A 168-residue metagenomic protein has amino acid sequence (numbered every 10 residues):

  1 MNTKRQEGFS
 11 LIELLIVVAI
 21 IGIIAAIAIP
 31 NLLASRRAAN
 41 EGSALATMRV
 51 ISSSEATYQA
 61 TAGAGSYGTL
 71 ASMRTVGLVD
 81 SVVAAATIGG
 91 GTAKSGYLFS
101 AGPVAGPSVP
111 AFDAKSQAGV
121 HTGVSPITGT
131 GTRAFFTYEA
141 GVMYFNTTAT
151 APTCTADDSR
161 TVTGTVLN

Functional and structural regions predicted by a protein language model:
M1-L11: N-terminal leader/signal peptides at the extreme start of proteins
L15-N31: Alpha-helical hydrophobic helix detector
A26, E41, T57: Functionally critical, cavity-lining and gating residues within the transmembrane helices of 12-TM secondary
N31-M48: Aliphatic-rich helix starts adjacent to a transmembrane/signal segment
S53-R133, T137-A140, T147, V162-N168: Extracellular/periplasmic head regions of type IV pilus-like filament subunits
A149-T153: A short acidic/small-residue loop/turn micro-motif
